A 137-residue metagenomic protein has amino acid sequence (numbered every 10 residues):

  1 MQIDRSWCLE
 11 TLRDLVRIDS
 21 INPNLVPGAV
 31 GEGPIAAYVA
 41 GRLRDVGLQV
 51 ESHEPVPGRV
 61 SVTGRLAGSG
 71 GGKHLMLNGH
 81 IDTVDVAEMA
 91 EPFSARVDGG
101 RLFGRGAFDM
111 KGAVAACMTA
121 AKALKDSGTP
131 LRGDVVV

Functional and structural regions predicted by a protein language model:
Q2-A107, D126-D134: Acidic/His- and Gly-rich active-site-bordering loop/insert found across diverse amide/peptide-bond hydrolases
M110-V137: Acidic/histidine-rich catalytic neighborhood of metal-dependent amide-processing enzymes
